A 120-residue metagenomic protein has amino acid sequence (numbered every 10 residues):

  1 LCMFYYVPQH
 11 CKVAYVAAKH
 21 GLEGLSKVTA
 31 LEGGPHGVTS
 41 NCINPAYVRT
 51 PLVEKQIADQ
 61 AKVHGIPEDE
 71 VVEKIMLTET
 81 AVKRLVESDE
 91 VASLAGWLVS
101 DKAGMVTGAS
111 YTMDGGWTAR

Functional and structural regions predicted by a protein language model:
C2: Residue(s) in the substrate-gating loop at a strand-loop-helix junction that position the organic substrate next
V7-A14, P35-H36, K83, D101: Active-site loop immediately N-terminal to the catalytic Tyr-X3-Lys motif of short-chain dehydrogenase/reductase
A18, S26: Active-site helix of classical SDR
G34, T39, V106-G108: Short, small/polar-rich loop/turn modules that mediate ligand/substrate recognition or access, typified
T39-R49, V99, T112-D114: Conserved SDR Rossmann-fold cofactor-binding beta-strand/turn motif
P45-K55, D59, V63: Short, flexible catalytic-loop segment of classical short-chain dehydrogenase/reductase
D59-E90: Catalytic Tyr-x(3-8)-Lys segment
V82-M113, T118: C-terminal substrate-recognition "lid" of short-chain dehydrogenase/reductases
